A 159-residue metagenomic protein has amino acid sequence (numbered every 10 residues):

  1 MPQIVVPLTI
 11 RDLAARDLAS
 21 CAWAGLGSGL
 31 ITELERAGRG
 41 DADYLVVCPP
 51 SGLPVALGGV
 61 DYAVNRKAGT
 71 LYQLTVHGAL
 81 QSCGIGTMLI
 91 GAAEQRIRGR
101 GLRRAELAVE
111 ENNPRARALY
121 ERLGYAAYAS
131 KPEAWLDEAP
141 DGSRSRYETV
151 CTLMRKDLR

Functional and structural regions predicted by a protein language model:
P2-Q81, I90-A92, R96, L153-R159: Acetyl-CoA-dependent GNAT
R39, R98, R115, D137-E138: Short secondary-structure boundary/hinge segments and terminal tails
M88-R104, A126: Conserved acyl-CoA
L89, N113-A116: Conserved short alpha-helix immediately C-terminal to the canonical SAM/SAH-binding motif I of Rossmann-like
R103, E110-P114, L123-A129, E133-R159: C-terminal "cap" of GNAT-fold acetyltransferases
